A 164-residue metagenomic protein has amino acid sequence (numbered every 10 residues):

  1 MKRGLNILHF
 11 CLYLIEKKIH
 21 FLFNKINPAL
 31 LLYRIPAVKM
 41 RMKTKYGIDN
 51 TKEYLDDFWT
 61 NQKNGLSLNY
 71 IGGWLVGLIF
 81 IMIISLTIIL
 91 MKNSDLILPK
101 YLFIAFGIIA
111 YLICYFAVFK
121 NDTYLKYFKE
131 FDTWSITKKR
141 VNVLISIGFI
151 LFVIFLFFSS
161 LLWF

Functional and structural regions predicted by a protein language model:
M1-G65: Membrane-proximal soluble regions of multi-pass membrane proteins
I26-P36, K63-L78, G107-L112: Alpha-helical transmembrane segments of integral membrane proteins, especially early/N-terminal helices
D56-L78, W134-F152: Loop-to-transmembrane boundary segments
L68-L96: Long, highly hydrophobic alpha-helical transmembrane signal-anchor segments
F80, C114, F152-F155: Hydrophobic cores of alpha-helical transmembrane segments in multi-pass integral membrane proteins
I88-D122: Short alpha-helical packing/oligomerization segments
K120-W134: Cytoplasmic membrane-interface regions of multi-pass membrane proteins
V153-F164: Juxtamembrane boundary at the C-terminal end of a transmembrane helix
